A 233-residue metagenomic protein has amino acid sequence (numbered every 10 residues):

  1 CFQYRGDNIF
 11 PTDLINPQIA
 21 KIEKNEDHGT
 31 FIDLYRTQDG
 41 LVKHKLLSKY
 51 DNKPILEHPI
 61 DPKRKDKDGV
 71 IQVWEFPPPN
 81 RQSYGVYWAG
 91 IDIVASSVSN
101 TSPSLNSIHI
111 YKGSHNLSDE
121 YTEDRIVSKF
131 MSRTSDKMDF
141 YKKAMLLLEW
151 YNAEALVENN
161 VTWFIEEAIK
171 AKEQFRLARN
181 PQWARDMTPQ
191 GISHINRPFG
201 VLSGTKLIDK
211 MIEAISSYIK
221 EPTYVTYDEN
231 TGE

Functional and structural regions predicted by a protein language model:
C1-Q182, E221-E233: RNase H-like, metal-dependent nuclease domains and their acidic two-metal-ion catalytic environment used
A171-E221: Conserved beta-strand -> loop -> alpha-helix junction used to position metal-binding or nucleic-acid-contacting
